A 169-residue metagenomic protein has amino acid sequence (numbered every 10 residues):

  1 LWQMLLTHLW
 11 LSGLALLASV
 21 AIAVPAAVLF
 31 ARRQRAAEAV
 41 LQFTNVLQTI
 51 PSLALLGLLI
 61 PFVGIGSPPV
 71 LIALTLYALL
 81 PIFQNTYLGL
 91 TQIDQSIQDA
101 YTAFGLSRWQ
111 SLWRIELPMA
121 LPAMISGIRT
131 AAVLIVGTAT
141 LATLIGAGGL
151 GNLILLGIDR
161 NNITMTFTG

Functional and structural regions predicted by a protein language model:
L1-A15: Periplasmic/extracellular loop-to-transmembrane helix junction in inner-membrane transport proteins
G13, L76, R108-L141: Transmembrane alpha-helices
L14-T44: Transmembrane-helix boundary motif in ABC transporter permease subunits
R32-V40, G66-P68, R108, N162: Membrane-helix interface segments
N45-Y77: Generic hydrophobic transmembrane alpha-helix motif, especially the helices
I60-F62, L90-D99, N162-T164: A cytosolic-side transmembrane-helix exit/cap motif
I93-S96, A100-A120, A147: Short helix-to-coil transition segments within interhelical loops that connect adjacent transmembrane helices
L150-G169: Hydrophobic alpha-helical transmembrane segments of polytopic membrane proteins
